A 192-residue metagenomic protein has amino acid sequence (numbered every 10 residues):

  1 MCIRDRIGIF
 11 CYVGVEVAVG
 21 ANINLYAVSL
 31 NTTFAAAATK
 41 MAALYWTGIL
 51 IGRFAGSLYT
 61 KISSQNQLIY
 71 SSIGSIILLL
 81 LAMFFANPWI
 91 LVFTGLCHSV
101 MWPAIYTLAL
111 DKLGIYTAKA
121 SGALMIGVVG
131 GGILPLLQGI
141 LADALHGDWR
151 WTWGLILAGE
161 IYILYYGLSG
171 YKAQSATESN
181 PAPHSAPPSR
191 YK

Functional and structural regions predicted by a protein language model:
R4-A42: Extracytoplasmic gate region of multi-pass secondary transporters
Y45-L50, V128-G130: Short hydrophobic/small-residue motifs within alpha-helical transmembrane segments of multi-pass transporter-like
G52-S64, A142: Helix-to-loop junctions at the C-terminal end of transmembrane segments in multipass secondary transporters
Q67-L80: Structural signature of the two symmetry-related core transmembrane helices
V100-G114: Intracellular juxtamembrane helix-capping segments at the cytosolic ends of symmetry-related transmembrane helices
L113-L145: A late C-terminal transmembrane helix in Major Facilitator Superfamily
G139-G159: A membrane-interface helix-boundary motif in multi-pass transporters
G154-K192: Multi-pass alpha-helical transporter architecture, strongest for 12-TM Major Facilitator/SLC carriers used
